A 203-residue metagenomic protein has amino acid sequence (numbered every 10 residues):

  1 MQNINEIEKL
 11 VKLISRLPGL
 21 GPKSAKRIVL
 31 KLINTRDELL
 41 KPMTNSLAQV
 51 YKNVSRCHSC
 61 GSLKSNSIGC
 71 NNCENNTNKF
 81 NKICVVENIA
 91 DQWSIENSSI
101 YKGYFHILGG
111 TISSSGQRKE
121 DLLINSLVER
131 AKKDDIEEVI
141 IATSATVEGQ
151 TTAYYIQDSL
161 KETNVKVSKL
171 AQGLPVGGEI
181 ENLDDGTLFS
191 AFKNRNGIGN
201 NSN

Functional and structural regions predicted by a protein language model:
Q2-I7, R16, K26-Q92: Cys/His-rich Zn2+-binding cysteine-cluster or related metal-binding knuckle/ribbon modules and their
I7-R16, K26, L63, N76 (+2 more regions): S-adenosyl-L-methionine-dependent methyltransferase catalytic core, i.e., the SAM/SAH-binding region
K9, L39-P42, S126, T187: Exposed alpha-helical structural elements
L13, S46, V50, S98 (+2 more regions): Residues that form generic nucleotide/phosphate-binding pockets
P18, D37, V50, L63 (+3 more regions): Conserved phosphate/pyrophosphate-binding and hydrolysis machinery centered on Walker-type P-loop NTPases, extending
A25, N75-T143: Extended interfacial segments that mediate partner engagement and assembly in macromolecular machines
R36, Y101, V128-N203: Long C-terminal interaction/binding lobes of large macromolecular proteins
